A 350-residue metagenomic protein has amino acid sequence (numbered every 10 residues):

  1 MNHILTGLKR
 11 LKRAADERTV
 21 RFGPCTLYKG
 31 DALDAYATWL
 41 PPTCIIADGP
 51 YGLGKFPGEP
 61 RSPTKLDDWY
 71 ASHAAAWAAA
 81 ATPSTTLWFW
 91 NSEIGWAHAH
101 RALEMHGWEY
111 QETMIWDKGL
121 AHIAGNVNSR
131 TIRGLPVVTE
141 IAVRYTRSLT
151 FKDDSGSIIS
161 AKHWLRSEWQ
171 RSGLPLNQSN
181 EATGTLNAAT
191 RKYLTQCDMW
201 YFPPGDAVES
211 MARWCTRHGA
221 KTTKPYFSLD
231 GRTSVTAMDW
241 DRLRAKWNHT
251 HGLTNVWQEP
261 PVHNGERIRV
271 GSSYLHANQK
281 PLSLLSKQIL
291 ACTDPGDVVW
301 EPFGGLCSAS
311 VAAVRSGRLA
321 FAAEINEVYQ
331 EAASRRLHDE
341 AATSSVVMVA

Functional and structural regions predicted by a protein language model:
M1-T6, R13-A323, V328-Q330: Core catalytic lobe of class I
T6-G7, V349-A350: Acidic, low-complexity intrinsically disordered tails
R10-R13, D339: Generic detector of low-complexity/intrinsically disordered segments and short hydrophobic N-terminal stretches
Y329, H338-V349: Conserved phosphoryl-transfer catalytic core
A333-S334: Conserved SAM-binding loop
